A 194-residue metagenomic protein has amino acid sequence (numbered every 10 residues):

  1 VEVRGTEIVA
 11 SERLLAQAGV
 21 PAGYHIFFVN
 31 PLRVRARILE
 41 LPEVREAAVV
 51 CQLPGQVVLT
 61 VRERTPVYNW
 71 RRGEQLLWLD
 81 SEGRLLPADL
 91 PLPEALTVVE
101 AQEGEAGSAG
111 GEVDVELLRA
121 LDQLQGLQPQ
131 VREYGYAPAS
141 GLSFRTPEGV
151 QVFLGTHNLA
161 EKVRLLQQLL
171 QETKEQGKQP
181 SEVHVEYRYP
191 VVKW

Functional and structural regions predicted by a protein language model:
V1-T6: Aromatic-capped interface at the extracytoplasmic side of an N-terminal signal-anchor transmembrane helix
S11-H25, V29-A36, E40, E46-W194: Charged, solvent-exposed interaction patches on well-folded alpha/beta domains that mediate macromolecular contacts
